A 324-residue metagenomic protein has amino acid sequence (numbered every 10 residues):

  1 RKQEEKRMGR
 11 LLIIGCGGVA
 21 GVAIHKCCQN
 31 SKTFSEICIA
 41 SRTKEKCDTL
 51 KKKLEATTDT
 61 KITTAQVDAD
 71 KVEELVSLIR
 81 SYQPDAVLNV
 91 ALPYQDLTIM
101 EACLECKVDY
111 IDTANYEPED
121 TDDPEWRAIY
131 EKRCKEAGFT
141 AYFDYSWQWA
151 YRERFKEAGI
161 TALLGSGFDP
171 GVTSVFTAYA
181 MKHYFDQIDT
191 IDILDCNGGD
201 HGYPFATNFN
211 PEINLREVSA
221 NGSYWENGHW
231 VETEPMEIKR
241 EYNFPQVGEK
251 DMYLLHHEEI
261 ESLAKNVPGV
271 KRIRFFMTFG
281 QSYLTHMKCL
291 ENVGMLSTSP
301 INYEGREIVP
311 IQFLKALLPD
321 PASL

Functional and structural regions predicted by a protein language model:
L11-G18: Conserved N-terminal Rossmann-fold NAD(P)-binding element of oxidoreductases
A20-I24: N-terminal Rossmann-fold NAD(P) dinucleotide-binding loop
T43-K46: Helix N-cap at the beta1-alpha1 junction of Rossmann-like dinucleotide-binding domains, i.e., the first residues
T57-K71: Rossmann-fold cofactor-recognition segment
V67-P84, Q95: Conserved Rossmann-fold cofactor-binding substructure of NAD(P)-dependent oxidoreductases
I79, D85-N89, Y110-D112: N-terminal Rossmann-like NAD(P) cofactor-binding module of classical short-chain dehydrogenase/reductase
P93-F209: Glycine-/Pro-rich loop/turn segments that contact NAD(P) or position catalytic residues in Rossmann-like domains
K182-L324: C-terminal catalytic/substrate-binding lobe primarily of soluble NAD(P)-dependent oxidoreductases
